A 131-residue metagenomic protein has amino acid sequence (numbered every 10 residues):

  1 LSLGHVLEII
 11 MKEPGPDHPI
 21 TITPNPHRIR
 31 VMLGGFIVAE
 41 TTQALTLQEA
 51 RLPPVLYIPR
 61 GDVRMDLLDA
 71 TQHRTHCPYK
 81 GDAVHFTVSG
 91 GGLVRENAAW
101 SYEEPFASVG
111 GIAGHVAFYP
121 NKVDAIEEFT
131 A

Functional and structural regions predicted by a protein language model:
S2-A131: Terminal leader/tail segments of proteins
